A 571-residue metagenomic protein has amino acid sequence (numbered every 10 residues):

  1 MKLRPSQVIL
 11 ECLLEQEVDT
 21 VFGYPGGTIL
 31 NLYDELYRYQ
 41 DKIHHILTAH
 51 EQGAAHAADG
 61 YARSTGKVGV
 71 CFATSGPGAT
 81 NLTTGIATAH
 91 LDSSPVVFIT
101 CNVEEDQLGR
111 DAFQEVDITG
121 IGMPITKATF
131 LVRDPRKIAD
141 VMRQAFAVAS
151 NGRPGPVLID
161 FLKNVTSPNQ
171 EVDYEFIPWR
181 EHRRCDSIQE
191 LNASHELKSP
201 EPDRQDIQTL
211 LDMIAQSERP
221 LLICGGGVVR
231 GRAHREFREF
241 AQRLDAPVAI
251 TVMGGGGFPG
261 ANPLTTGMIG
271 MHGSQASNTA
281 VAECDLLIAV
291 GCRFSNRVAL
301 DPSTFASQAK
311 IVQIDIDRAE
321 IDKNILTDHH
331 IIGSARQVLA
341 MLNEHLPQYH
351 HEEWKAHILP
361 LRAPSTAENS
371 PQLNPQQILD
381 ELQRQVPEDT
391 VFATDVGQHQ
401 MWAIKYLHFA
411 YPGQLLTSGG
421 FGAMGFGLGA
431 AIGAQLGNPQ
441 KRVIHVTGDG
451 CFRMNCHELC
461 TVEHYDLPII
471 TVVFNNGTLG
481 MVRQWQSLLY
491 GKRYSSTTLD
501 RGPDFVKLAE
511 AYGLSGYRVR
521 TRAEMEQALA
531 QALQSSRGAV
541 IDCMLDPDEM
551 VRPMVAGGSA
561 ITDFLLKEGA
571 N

Functional and structural regions predicted by a protein language model:
M1-L346, E381, Q385-E388, P468-T471 (+2 more regions): N-terminal alpha/beta PP-like core and its mobile active-site loop of ThDP/TPP-dependent enzymes
S6-L10, L14-D19, G27, L32-Y37 (+1 more regions): Active-site diphosphate/adenylate-binding microenvironment
Y24-G26, H45-H56, C71-G78, R133-D134 (+8 more regions): Active-site nucleophile and cofactor-binding loops and adjacent substrate-binding regions of central metabolic enzymes
G69-C71, I159, F392, L415 (+1 more regions): Well-ordered beta-strand positions enriched in small/hydrophobic/aromatic, beta-favoring residues
I99, Q107-Q114, M271, N278 (+4 more regions): Thiamine diphosphate
R136, R184-A193, Q308-Q398, R522-A523 (+2 more regions): Phosphate/pyrophosphate-binding active-site segments
L158, Q313, A393, V446-T447: Generic enzyme active-site microenvironment
P200, E368, Y494-T498: Short, surface-exposed loop/turn motifs that are enriched in glycine and acidic residues and include a nearby proline
